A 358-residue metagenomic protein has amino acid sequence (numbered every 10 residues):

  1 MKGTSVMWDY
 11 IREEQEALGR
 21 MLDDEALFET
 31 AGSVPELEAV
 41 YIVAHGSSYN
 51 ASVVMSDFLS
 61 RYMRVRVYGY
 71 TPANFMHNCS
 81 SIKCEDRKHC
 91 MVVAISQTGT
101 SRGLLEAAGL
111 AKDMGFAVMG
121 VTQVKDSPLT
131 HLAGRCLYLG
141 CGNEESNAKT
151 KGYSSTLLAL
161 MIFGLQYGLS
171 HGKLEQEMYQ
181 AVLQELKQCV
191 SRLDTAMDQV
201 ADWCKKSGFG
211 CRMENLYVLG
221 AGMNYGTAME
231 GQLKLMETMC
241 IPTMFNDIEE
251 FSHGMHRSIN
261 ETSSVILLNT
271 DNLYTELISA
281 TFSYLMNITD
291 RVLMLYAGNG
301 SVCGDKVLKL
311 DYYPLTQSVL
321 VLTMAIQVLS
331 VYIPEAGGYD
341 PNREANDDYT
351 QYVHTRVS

Functional and structural regions predicted by a protein language model:
K2-E38, R135-L137, N143-K151, S155-S264 (+1 more regions): Active-site phosphate/pyrophosphate-binding segments
K2-M7, A133, T270-D271, E276 (+1 more regions): Phosphate-moiety recognition in structured ligand-binding domains
L27, P35-Q188, A221, H256 (+1 more regions): Glycine-rich phosphate-binding loops that contact phosphosugars or nucleotide phosphates
V53, L157, M229, T323-Q327: Short, well-ordered alpha-helical segments
G226-E230, T243-F245, G254-M255, T275-I278 (+3 more regions): Extended hydrophobic-aromatic, low-complexity segments
